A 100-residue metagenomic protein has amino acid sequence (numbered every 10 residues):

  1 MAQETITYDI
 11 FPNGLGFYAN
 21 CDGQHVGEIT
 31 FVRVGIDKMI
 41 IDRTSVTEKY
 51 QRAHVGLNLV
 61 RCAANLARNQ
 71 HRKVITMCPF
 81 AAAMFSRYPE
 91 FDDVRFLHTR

Functional and structural regions predicted by a protein language model:
I10-F17, D92: A short helix-loop-beta-strand connector motif used in the catalytic cores of GNAT acetyltransferases and, in some
L15-V26: Conserved beta-hairpin
Q24-V32, I40: Conserved beta-strand in the GNAT
T44-Q51: A short, internal acetyl-CoA/4′-phosphopantetheine-binding micro-motif in the GNAT/acyltransferase core
R52-N65: Conserved acetyl-CoA-binding loop-helix of GNAT-fold acetyltransferases
A64-P79: Conserved GNAT acetyl-CoA-binding A-motif
T76-S86, E90: Conserved beta-strand-loop-alpha-helix junction that forms the acyl-donor binding cleft
